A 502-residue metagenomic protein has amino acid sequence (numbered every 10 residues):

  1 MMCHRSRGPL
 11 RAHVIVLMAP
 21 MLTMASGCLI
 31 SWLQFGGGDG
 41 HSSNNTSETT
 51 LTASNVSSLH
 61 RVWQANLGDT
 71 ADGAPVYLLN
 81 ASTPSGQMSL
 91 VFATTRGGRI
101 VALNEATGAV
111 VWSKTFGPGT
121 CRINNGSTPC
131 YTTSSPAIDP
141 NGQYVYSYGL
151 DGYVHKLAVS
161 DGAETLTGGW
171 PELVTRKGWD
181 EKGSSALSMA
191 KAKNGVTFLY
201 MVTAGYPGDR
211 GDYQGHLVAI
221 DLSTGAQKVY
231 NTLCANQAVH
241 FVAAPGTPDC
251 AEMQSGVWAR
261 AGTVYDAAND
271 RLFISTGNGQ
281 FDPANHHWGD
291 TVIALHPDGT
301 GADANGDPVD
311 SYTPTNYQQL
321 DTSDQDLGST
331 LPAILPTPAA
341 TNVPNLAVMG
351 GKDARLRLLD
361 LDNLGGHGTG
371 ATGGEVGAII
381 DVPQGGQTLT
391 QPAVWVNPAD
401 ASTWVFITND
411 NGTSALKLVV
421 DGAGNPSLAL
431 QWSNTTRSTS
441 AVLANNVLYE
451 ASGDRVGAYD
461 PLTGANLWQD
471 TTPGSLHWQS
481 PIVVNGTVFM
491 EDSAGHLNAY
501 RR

Functional and structural regions predicted by a protein language model:
M1-L10: N-terminal secretory signal peptides that target proteins for export/translocation
M1-M2, M24, C28: Intrinsically disordered, low-complexity proline-rich regions
I15-A25: Bacterial N-terminal signal peptides
C28-V56: Sequence/structural signature of beta-propeller modules and their immediately flanking N-terminal secretory/stalk
T46-A71, L79-S89, G98-C130, I138-S147 (+5 more regions): Extracytoplasmic/lumenal domain signature
T94: Walker A/P-loop NTP-binding active-site region of P-loop NTPases, recognizing the glycine-rich GxxxxGKT/S
